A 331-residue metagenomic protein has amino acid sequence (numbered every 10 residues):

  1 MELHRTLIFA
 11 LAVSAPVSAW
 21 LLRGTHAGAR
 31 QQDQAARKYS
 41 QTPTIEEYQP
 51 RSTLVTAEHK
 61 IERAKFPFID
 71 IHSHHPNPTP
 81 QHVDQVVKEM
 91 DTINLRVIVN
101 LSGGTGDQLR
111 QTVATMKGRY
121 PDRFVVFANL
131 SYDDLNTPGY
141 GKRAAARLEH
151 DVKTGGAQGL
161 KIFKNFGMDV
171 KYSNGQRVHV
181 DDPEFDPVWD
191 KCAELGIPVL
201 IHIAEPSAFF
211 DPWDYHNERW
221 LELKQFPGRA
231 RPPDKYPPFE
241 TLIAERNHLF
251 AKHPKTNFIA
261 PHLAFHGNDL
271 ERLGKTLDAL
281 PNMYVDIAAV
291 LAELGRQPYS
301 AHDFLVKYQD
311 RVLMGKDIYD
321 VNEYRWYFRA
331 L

Functional and structural regions predicted by a protein language model:
M1-A10: Bacterial N-terminal signal peptides that target proteins for export
A10-A19: Bacterial N-terminal signal peptides
A19-Q31: Signal peptide processing junction and immediate N-terminal pro/mature segment of secreted/exported proteins
A29-D122: An N-terminally biased module of ancient metal coordination in phosphate/nucleic-acid-related enzymes
K38-P43, T56-H59, R110-R229, A292: Active-site gating/metal-coordination segments in enzymes
I69-S73, V97-N100, V125-N129, Q158-I162 (+4 more regions): Hydrophobic faces of well-ordered beta-strands that scaffold small-molecule active sites in alpha/beta enzyme cores
H75-V83, L101-R110, D133-R143, H179 (+3 more regions): Acidic-and-aromatic substrate-binding clefts and catalytic sites of carbohydrate-active enzymes
T79-P80, V87, R231-L331: H/E-rich (His + Asp/Glu) clusters that bind or coordinate divalent metals
